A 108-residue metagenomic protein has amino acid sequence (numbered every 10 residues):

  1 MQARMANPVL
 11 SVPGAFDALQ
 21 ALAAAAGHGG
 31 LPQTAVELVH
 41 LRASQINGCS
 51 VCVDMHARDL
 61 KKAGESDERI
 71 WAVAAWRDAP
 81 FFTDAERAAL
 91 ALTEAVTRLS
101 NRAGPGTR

Functional and structural regions predicted by a protein language model:
M1-L38, D59-K61: Acidic, glycine/proline-rich low-complexity segments that act as flexible tails and inter-domain linkers
P13-A18, G48-C52, L99-T107: Short acidic alpha-helix initiation/capping motifs at coil-to-helix transition points, especially at protein N-termini
F16-D17, V53-A72: Iron-sulfur (Fe-S) cluster-binding segments and ferredoxin-like electron-carrier domains, especially [2Fe-2S]
Q20-G27, H40, A57, A74 (+2 more regions): Amphipathic alpha-helical segments within well-ordered protein domains
V39, A43-H56: Short, thiol/selenol-centered motifs that function as redox-active sites or metal-ligating centers
I70-R108: Mid-chain, well-packed structural core segment of small domains
